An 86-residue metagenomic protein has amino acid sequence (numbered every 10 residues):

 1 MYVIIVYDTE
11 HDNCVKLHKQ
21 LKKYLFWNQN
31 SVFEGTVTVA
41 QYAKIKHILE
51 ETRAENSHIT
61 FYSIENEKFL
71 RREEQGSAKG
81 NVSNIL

Functional and structural regions predicted by a protein language model:
V3, E10-L86: Basic nucleic-acid-binding interfaces
